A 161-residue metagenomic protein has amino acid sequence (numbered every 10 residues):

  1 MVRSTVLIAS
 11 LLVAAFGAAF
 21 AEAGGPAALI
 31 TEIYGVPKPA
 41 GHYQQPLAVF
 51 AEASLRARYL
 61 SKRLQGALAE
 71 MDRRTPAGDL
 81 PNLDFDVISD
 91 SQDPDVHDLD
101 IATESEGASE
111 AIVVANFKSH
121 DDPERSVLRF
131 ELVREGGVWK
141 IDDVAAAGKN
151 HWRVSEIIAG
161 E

Functional and structural regions predicted by a protein language model:
M1-I8: Bacterial N-terminal signal peptides that target proteins for export
I8-A15: Bacterial N-terminal signal peptides
F16-E22: Sec/Tat signal peptide C-region and signal peptidase I cleavage site
E22-A77: Core segments of small alpha/beta cavity-forming domains
G24-G25, G78-D86, K149-I157: Secondary-structure junction/capping motif
Y59-D121: Surface-exposed, charged secondary-structure patches
D100-I101, L128-V133: Hydrophobic/aromatic beta-strand elements that line small-molecule binding cavities or substrate pockets in beta-rich
E106-E110, V114-V127, E135-G136, I141-E161: Low-complexity, intrinsically disordered terminal/linker segments enriched in charged and Gly/Pro repeats
